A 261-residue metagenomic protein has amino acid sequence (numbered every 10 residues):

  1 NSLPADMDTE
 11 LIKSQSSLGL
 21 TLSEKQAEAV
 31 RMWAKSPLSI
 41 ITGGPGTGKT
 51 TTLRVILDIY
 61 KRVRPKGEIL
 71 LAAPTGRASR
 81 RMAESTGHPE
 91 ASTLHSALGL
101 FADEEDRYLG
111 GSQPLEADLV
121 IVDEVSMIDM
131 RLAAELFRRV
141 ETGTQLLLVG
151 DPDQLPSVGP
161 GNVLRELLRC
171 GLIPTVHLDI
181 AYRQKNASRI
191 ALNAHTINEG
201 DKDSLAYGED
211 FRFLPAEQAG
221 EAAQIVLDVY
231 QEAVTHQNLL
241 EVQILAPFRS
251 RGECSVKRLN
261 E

Functional and structural regions predicted by a protein language model:
N1-G44: Pre-Walker A segment
N1-L3, T9, S14, M32 (+1 more regions): Conserved helicase motor core of P-loop NTPases
S17-T21, G43-T47, I69, E124 (+2 more regions): Generic amphipathic alpha-helical segments used as scaffolds and interaction surfaces in large, multi-domain proteins
L18, D129, E261: Conserved nucleotide-binding/hydrolysis modules and their immediate coupling elements across P-loop/ASCE NTPase motors
A27-V30, A34-G208: ASCE P-loop NTPase helicase motor core
